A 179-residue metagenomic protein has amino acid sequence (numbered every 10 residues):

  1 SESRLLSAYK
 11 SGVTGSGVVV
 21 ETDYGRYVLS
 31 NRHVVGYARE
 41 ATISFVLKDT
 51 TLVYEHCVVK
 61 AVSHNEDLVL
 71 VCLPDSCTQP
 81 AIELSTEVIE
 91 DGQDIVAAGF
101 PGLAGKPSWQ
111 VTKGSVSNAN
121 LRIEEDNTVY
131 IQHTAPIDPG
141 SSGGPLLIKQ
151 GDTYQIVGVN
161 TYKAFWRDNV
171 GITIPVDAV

Functional and structural regions predicted by a protein language model:
E2-V28, V53-H56, V111, G143 (+1 more regions): A conserved glycine-rich beta-strand in the N-terminal activation segment of trypsin-fold
S7-Y9, V59-A61, T134-D138: Short Gly/Pro-enriched turn/cap motifs at secondary-structure boundaries
V18, P136-N160: Catalytic nucleophile loop of clan PA
V19-E21, V59-A61, G99, N118-N120 (+1 more regions): A residue-level detector for short acidic-glycine micro-motifs
V20-E66, L73-S76: Catalytic-histidine neighborhood of serine endopeptidases, predominantly the chymotrypsin-like S1/PA family
S30-G36, G99-P101, V157-W166, V176: Short beta->alpha transition motifs characteristic of CBS
Q79-I131, P136-S142, Y162-G171: Flexible, gly/ser-rich surface segments that form the specificity/activation loops bordering the active-site cleft
